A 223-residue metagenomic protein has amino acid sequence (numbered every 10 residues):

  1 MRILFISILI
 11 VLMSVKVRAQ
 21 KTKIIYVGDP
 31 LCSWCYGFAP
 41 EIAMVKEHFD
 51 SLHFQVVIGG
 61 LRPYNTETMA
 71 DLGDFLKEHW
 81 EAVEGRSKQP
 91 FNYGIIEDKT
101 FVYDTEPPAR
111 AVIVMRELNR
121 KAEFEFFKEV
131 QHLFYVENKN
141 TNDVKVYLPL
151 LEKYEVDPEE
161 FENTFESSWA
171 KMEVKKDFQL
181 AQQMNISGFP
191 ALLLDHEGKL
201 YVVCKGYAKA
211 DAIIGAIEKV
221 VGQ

Functional and structural regions predicted by a protein language model:
M1-K21: Bacterial Sec-dependent N-terminal signal peptides
K21, P108, G188-F189: A structure-centric signal for secondary-structure junctions around beta-strands
V27, F38-E47, H132-Q223: C-terminal cap of thioredoxin/glutaredoxin-like
P30: Cys/His-enriched microdomains
S33: Cys/His/Pro-rich metal-binding microdomains
Y36-F134, N138, D143: Structural alpha/beta surface segment adjacent to cysteine/selenocysteine redox centers across thiol/disulfide enzymes
